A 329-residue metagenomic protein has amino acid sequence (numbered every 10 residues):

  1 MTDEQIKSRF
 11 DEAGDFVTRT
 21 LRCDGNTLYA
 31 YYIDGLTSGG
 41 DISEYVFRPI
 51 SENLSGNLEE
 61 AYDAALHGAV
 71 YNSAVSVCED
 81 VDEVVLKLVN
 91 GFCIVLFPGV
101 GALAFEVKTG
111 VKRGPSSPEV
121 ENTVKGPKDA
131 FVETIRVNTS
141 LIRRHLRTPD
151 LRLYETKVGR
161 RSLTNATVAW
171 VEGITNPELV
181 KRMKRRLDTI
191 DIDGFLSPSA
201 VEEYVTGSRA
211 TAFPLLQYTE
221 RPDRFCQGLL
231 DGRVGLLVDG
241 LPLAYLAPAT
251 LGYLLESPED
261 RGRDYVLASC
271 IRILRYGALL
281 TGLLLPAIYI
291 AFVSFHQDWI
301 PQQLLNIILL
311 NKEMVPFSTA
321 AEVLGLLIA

Functional and structural regions predicted by a protein language model:
M1-L284, Q302: Membrane-embedded alpha-helical signal segments
E259, Y265-A329: Core alpha-helical transmembrane segments of integral membrane proteins
